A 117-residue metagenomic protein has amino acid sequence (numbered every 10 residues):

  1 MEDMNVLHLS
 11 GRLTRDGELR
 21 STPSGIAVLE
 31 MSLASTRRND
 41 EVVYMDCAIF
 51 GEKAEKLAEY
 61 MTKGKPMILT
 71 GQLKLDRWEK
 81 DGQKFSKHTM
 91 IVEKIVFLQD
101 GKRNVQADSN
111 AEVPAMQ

Functional and structural regions predicted by a protein language model:
M1-M4, G17-S24, R37-D40, Y44 (+2 more regions): Acidic, gly/ser/pro-rich intrinsically disordered tails
L7, A27, V43, S86 (+1 more regions): Exposed loop/turn and edge beta-strand positions of beta-sandwich/beta-sheet ligand-binding modules
L7-R15, L33, K63-K74, V92-I95: OB-fold and OB-like beta-barrel modules that bind single-stranded nucleic acids
R15-G17, S35-R37, G51-K53, R77-E79 (+1 more regions): Short, well-ordered turn and helix-capping elements at secondary-structure junctions
E30-S35, D46-I49, T89-I91: Short, acidic/hydrophobic/Gly-rich beta-strand patch recurrent on exposed beta strands that often constitutes part
E41-K53: Disulfide-stabilized netrin-like
F50-F85: Beta-rich strand-turn-strand
R77-G101: C-terminal structural segments of small proteins and small subunits
